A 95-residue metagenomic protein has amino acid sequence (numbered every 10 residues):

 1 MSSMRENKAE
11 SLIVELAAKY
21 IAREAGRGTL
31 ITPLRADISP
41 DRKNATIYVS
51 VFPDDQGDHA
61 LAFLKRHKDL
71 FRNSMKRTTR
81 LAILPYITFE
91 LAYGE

Functional and structural regions predicted by a protein language model:
M1-E95: Charge-rich, low-complexity N-terminal segments
